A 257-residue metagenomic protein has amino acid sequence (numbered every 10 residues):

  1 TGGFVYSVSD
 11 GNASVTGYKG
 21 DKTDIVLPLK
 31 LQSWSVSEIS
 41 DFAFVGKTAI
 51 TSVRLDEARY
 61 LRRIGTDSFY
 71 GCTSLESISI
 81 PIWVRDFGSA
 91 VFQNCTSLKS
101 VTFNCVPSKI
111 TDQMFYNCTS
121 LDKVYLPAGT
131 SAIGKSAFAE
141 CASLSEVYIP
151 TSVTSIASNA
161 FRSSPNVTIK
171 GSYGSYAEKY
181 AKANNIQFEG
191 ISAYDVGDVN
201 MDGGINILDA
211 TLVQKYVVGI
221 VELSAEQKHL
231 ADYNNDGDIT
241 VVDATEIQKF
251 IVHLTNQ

Functional and structural regions predicted by a protein language model:
G3-G11, G20-S37, T48-R63, Y70-D86 (+5 more regions): Structural signature of tandem-repeat unit edges
G11-T16, D21-T23, G204-T211: Extracellular/luminal Pro/Thr/Ser-rich low-complexity repeat and linker "mucin-like" segments that act as
P28-K30, F42, D202: Short strand-loop junctions, especially beta-strand C-caps/beta-turns that link beta-sheets to coils or alpha-helices
D41-A43, G65-S68, G88-Q93, T111-M114 (+4 more regions): Consensus positions within tandem repeat domains that build extended binding/scaffold surfaces
F87, I110-T111, L223-K228: Acidic/polar low-complexity surface segments
Y176-N185: Short, aromatic/basic amphipathic alpha-helical patches
I191-Q257: Cellulosome-associated attachment modules in secreted, modular CAZymes
